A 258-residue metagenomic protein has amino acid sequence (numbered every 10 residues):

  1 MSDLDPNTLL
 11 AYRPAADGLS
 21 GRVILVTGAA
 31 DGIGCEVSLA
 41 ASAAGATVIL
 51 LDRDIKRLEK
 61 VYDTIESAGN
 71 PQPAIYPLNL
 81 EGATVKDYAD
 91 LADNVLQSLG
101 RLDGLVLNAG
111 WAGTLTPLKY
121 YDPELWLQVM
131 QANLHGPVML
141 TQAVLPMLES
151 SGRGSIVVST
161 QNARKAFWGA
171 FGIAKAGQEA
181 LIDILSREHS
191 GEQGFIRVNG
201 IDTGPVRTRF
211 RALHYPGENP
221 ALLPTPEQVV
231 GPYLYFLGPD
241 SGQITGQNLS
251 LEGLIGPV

Functional and structural regions predicted by a protein language model:
S2-L9, I196, G200-I201, T208 (+1 more regions): C-terminal helical subdomain
R22, N70-P71, R101-D103, L148-Q161 (+2 more regions): Active-site loop of short-chain dehydrogenase/reductase
V23, A30-G32: Conserved glycine-rich cofactor-binding loop
A46-K60: Conserved glycine-rich Rossmann-like NAD(P)H-binding loop of the short-chain dehydrogenase/reductase
L78-L80, N108-L115: Conserved NAD(P)H cofactor-binding loop of Rossmann-fold oxidoreductase domains
L91, T116-L118, D122-L127: Substrate-binding pocket helix/loop in short-chain dehydrogenase/reductase
V138, E149-E192, D202: Catalytic loop of short-chain dehydrogenase/reductase
